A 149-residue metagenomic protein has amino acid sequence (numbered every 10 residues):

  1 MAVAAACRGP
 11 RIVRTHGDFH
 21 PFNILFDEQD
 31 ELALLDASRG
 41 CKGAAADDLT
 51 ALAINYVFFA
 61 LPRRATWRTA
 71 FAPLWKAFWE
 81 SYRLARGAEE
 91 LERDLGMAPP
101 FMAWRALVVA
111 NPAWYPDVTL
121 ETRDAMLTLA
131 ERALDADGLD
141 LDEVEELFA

Functional and structural regions predicted by a protein language model:
M1-H16: An alpha-helical support segment within catalytic cores of ATP-dependent transferases
A2, K76, E80, T128-E131 (+1 more regions): Surface-exposed alpha-helical segments enriched in charged/polar residues
R11-I12, R39-K42, D124: A cross-family kinase active-site recognition segment
F19: Hydrophobic HxD+1 residue recognition
F22-F58: Catalytic activation segment of kinase domains across protein kinase-like and atypical kinase folds
S38, R63, A85-M97: Acidic, serine/threonine- and proline-rich low-complexity regulatory regions
A46-G87, M102-T119: Active-site activation/catalytic loop segments of kinase-like enzymes and analogous catalytic loops in related
N111-A149: Regulatory N- and C-terminal appendages and interdomain linkers associated with kinase/kinase-like NTP transferase
